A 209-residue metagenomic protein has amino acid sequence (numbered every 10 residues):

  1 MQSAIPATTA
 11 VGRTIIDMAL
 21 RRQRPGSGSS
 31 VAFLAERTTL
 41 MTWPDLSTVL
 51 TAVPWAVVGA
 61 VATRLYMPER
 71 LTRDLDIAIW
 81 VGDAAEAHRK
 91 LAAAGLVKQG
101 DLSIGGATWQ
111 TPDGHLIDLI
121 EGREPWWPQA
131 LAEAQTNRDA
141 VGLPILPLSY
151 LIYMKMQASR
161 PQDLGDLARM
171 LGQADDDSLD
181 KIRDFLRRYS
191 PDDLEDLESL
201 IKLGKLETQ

Functional and structural regions predicted by a protein language model:
Q2-Q209: Compositionally biased terminal segments of proteins
